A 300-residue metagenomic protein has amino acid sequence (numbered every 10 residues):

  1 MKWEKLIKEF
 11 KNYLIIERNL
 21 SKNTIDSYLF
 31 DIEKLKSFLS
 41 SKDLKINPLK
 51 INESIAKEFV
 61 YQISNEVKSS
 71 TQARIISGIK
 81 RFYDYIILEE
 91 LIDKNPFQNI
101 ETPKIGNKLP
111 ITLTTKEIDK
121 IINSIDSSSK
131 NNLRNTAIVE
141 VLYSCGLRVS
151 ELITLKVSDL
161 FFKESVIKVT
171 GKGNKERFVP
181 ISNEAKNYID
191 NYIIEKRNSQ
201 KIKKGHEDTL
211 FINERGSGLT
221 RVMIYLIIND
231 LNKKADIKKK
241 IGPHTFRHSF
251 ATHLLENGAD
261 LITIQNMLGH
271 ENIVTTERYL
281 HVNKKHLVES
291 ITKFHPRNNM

Functional and structural regions predicted by a protein language model:
M1-M300: Conserved catalytic core of the tyrosine transesterase superfamily
